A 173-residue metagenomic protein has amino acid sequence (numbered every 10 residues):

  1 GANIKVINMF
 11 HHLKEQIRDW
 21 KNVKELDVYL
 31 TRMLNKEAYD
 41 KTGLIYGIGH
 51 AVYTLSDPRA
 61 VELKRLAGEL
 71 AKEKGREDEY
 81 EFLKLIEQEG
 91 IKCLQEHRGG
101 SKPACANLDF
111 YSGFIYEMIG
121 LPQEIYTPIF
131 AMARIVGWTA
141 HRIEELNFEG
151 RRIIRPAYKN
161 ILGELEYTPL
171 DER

Functional and structural regions predicted by a protein language model:
G1-R173: Non-transmembrane, aqueous-exposed alpha-helical and coiled segments at domain scale
